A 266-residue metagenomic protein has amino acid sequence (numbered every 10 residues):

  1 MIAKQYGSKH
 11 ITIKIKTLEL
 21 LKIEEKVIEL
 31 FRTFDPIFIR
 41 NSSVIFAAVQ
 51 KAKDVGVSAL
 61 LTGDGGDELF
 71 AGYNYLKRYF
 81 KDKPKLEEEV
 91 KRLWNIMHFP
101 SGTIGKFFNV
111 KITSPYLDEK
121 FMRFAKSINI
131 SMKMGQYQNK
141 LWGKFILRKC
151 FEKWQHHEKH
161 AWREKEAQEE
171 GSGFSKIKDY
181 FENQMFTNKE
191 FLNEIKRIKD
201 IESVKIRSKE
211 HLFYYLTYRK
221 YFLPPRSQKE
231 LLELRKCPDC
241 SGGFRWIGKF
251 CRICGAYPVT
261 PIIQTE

Functional and structural regions predicted by a protein language model:
M1-F31, A59-D64, L69, K120: A conserved beta-strand->alpha-helix junction
I2-A3, F151, Y218: Structural element of the ATP-grasp superfamily
D35-N41: Short, flexible loop segments at the rims of nucleotide/cofactor-binding pockets, characterized by
I45, V49: Short, conserved alpha-helix that lines the donor NDP-sugar binding/gating region of sugar-transfer enzymes
A52-V57: Glycine-rich phosphate-binding loop signature in dinucleotide/nucleotide-binding domains
L60, G65-D82, R92-V204, S227-E233 (+1 more regions): Mid-to-C-terminal catalytic subdomains of enzymes that bind/position adenosyl phosphate moieties or nucleic-acid
R207-R226: A glycosyltransferase accessory/donor-loop signature
